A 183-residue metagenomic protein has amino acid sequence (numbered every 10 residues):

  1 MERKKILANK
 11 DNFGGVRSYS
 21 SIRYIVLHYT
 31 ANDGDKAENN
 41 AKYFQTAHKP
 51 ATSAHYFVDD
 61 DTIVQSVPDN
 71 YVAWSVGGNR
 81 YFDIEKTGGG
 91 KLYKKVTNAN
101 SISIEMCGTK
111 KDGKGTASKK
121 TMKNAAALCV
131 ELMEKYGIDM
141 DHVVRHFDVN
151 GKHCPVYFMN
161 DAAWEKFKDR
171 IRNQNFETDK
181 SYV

Functional and structural regions predicted by a protein language model:
M1-T97, T178-Y182: N-terminal catalytic cores of peptidoglycan-degrading enzymes
E2-K5, S18-Y19, K95-S103, C107-V183: Basic/polar, cationic surfaces and motifs that engage anionic cell-wall and phosphate/carboxylate ligands
